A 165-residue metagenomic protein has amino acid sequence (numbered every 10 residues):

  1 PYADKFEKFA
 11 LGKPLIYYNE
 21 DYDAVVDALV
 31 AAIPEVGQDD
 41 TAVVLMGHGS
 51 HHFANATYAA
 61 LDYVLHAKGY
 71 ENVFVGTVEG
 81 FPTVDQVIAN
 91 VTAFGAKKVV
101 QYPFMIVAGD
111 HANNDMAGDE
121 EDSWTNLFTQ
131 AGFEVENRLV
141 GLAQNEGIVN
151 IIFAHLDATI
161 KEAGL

Functional and structural regions predicted by a protein language model:
P1-L165: Extended amphipathic ligand-handling, pore-lining, and cofactor/metal-binding catalytic surfaces
